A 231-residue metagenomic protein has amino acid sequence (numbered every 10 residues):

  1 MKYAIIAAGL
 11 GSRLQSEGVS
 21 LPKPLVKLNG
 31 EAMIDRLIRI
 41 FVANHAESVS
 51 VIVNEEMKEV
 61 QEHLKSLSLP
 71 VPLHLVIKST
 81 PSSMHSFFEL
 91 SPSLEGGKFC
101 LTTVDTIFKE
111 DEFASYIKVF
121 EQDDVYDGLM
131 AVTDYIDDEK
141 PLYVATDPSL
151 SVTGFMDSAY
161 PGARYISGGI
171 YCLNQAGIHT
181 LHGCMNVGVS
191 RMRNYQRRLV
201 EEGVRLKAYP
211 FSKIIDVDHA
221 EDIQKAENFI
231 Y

Functional and structural regions predicted by a protein language model:
M1-G18, L25: N-proximal low-complexity "stem/linker" segments adjacent to membrane-targeting elements
K2-I5, R13, E31-T103, V187: Conserved N-terminal catalytic core of the sugar/cofactor nucleotidyltransferase
S20-D35: Short catalytic helix/loop segments, enriched in acidic residues and glycine and frequently bearing histidine
I38-R39, F88, D111-E121, I178: Short alpha-helix within the catalytic core of nucleotide-sugar-dependent glycosyltransferases
T102, I107-K109, L173: Hydrophobic/aromatic residue at the end of a short beta strand that borders the catalytic acidic motif
D111-E139: Conserved donor-nucleotide/metal-binding helix-loop-beta segment in metal-dependent transferases, i.e., the alpha-helix
E121, S151-I215, E221-Y231: Catalytic-core segments of class I nucleotidyltransferases/pyrophosphorylases that form NMP-activated intermediates
A145-S151: Short acidic-glycine loop/turn motifs at beta-strand connectors
